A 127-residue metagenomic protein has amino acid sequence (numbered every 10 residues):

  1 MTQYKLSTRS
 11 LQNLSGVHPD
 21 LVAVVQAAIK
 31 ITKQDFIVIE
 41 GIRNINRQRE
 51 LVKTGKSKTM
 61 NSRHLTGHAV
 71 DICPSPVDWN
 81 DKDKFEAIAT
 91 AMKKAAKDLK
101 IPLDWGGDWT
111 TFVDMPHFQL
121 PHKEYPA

Functional and structural regions predicted by a protein language model:
M1-I37, K84: Active-site acidic/histidine clusters and adjacent loop/turn architecture that either coordinate catalytic ions
L11-L14, R49-K58: Phosphate-binding glycine-rich loops and adjacent basic patches that engage nucleotide phosphates, nucleic-acid
S15, K58-A127: Catalytic cores and adjacent binding grooves of peptidoglycan-active enzymes
S15-V22, I42-I45, T66: Alpha-helix initiation and capping sites
V17, V22-V25, V38, V52 (+3 more regions): Extended aliphatic helical segments
A27-T54, D98, D104-G106: Extended, low-complexity, intrinsically disordered C-terminal regulatory tails of eukaryotic serine/threonine kinases
